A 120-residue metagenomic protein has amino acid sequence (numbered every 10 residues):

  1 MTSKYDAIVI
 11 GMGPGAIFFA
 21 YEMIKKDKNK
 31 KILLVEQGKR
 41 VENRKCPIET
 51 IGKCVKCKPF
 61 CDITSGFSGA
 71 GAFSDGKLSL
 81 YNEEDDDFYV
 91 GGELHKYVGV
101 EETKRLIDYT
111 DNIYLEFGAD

Functional and structural regions predicted by a protein language model:
T2-G15, L33-V35: Beta1/beta-strand and adjacent pyrophosphate-binding region of the FAD-binding site in flavoprotein oxidoreductases
K4-Y5, K28-K30, F67-S68: Short coil/turn connectors at secondary-structure junctions
P14-I17, R40: Generic N-terminal leader segments that precede the first folded domain
A20, I24-K25: Gly/Ala-rich phosphate-binding loop of Rossmann-like dinucleotide-binding domains, activating on the conserved
N29-E36, V41: Short beta-strand "acidic-cap" motif of Rossmann-like dinucleotide-binding folds
R40-D120: Conserved N-terminal/central alpha/beta ligand/cofactor-binding core
